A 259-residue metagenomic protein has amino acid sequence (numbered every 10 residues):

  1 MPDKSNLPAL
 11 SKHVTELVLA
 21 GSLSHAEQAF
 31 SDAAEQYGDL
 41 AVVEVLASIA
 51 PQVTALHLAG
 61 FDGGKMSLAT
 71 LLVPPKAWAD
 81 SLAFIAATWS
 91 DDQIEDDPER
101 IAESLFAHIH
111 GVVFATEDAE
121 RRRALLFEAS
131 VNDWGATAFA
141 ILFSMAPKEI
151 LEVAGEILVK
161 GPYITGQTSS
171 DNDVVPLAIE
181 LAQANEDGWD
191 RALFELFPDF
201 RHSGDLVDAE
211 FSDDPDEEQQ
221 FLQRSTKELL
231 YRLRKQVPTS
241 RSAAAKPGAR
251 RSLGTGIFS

Functional and structural regions predicted by a protein language model:
M1-S259: General marker for long, soluble alpha-helical cores
